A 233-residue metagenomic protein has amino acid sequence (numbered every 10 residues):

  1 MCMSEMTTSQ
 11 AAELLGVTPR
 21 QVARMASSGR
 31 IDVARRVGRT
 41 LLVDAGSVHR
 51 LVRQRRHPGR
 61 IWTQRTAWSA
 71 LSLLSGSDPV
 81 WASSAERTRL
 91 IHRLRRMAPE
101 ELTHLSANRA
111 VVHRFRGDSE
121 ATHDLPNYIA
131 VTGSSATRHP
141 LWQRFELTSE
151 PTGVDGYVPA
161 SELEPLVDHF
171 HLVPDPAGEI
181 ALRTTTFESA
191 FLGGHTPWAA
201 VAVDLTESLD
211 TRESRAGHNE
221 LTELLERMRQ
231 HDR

Functional and structural regions predicted by a protein language model:
M1-M25: Polyanion-binding surface elements
M3-E5, G38-L42, G153: A generic structural signal for beta-strand entry/edge sites
S4-S9, V80-I91: Short acidic, hydrophobic short linear motifs in intrinsically disordered regions
S28, D32-R55: Short helix-start
S47-S83: A short, Lys/Arg-enriched interface patch at domain edges and termini
H92-R233: Phosphate-handling catalytic interfaces
